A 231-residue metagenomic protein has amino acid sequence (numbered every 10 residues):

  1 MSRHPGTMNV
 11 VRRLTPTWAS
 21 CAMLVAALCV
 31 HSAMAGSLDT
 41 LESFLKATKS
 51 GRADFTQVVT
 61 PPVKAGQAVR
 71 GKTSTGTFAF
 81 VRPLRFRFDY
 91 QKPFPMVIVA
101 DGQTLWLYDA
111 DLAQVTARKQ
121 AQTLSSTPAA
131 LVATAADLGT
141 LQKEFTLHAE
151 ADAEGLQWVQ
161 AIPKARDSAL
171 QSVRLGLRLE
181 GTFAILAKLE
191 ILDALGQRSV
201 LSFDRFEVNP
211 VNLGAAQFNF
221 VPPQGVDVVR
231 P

Functional and structural regions predicted by a protein language model:
R3-A22: Bacterial N-terminal signal peptides that target proteins for export
A19-H31: Bacterial N-terminal signal peptides
G36-P61, A65, V99, L107-Q171 (+1 more regions): Flexible, processing/modification-adjacent segments and terminal tails in exported/periplasmic/extracellular proteins
F55, F86-D89, L105-Y108, A161 (+1 more regions): Short hydrophobic/aromatic-rich beta-strand segments that constitute the beta-sheet cores of beta-sandwich/beta-barrel
Q67-K72: Surface-exposed strand-loop-strand hairpins of Gram-negative outer-membrane beta-barrel proteins
T73-T75, F94, D101, A169-V173 (+1 more regions): Short, surface-exposed coil-to-beta transition loops
T75-A129, S199-V200: An acidic-aromatic
T116, T140-P231: Gly/Pro-enriched, hydrophobic low-complexity segments that function as extracytoplasmic propeptides/linkers
